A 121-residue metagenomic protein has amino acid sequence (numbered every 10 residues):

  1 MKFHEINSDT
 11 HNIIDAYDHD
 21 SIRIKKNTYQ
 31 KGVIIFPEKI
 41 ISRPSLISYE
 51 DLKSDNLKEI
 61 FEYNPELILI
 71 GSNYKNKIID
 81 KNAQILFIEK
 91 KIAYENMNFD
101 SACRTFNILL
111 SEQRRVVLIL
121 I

Functional and structural regions predicted by a protein language model:
M1-S54, S111-I121: Non-catalytic interface/targeting segments
K53-E59, T105-F106: Short, charged beta->alpha transition segments
I60-E95: Mid-chain, well-packed structural core segment of small domains
S72-K75, F99-D100, I121: Beta-hairpin (beta-strand-turn-beta-strand) motif
A93-R104: A short glycine-rich beta-strand->turn/loop micro-motif centered on a GG-aromatic cluster
R104-E112: Conserved phosphate-binding catalytic cores of ATP/NTP-utilizing and phosphoryl-transfer enzymes
